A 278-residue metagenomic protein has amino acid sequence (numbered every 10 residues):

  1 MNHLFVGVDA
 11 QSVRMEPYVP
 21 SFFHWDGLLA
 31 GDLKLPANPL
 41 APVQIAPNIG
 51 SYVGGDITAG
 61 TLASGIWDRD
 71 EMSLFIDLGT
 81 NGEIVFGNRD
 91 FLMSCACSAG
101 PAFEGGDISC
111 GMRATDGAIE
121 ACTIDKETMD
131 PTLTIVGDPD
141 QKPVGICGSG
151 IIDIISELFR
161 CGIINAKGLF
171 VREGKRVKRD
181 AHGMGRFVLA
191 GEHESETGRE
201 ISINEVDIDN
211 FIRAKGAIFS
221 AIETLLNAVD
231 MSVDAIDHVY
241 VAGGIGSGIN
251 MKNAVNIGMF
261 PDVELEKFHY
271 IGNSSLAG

Functional and structural regions predicted by a protein language model:
M1-L4, V233-N253: Glycine-rich phosphate-binding loops at beta-strand->alpha-helix junctions
V8-D26, Q44-P47, A59-G150, N250-G272: Glycine-rich phosphate-binding loop of actin/hexokinase-like ATP-binding domains
L28-S51, D56: Conserved catalytic cysteine-centered active-site region of acyl-thioester-dependent Claisen-condensing enzymes
L35, Y52, D56-A63, I212-G216 (+1 more regions): Glycine-rich phosphate-binding/hydrolytic loop that grips phosphoryl groups
I57-G60, I212-D234: Phosphate/ATP-binding catalytic cores across multiple sugar-kinase/actin-like superfamilies, primarily ASKHA
D70-S73, M129-T132, I222, V229-D234 (+1 more regions): Non-transmembrane, aqueous-exposed alpha-helical and coiled segments at domain scale
F75-D77, L169-E173, D234-A242: Beta-strand segments within the central parallel beta-sheet cores of soluble alpha/beta enzyme folds
I152-A214: Gly/charged contiguous loops adjacent to phosphate- or pyrophosphate-bearing nucleotide/cofactor binding elements
